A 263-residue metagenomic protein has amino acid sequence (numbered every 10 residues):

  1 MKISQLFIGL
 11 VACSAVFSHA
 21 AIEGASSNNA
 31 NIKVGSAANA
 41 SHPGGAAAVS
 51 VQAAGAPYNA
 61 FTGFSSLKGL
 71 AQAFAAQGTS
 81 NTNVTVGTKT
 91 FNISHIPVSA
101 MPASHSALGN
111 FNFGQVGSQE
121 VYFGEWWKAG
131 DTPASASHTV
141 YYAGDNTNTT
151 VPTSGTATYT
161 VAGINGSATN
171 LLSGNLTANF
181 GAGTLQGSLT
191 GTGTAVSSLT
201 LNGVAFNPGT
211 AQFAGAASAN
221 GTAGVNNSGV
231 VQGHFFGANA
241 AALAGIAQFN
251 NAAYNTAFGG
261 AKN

Functional and structural regions predicted by a protein language model:
M1-A21: Gram-negative bacterial Sec-dependent N-terminal signal peptides
A20-N263: Mature soluble binding/inhibitory domains
